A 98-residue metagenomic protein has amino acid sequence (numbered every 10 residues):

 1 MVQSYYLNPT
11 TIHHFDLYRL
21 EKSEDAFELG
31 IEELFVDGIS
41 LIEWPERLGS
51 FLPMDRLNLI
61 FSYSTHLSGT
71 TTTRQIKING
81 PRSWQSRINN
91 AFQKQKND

Functional and structural regions predicted by a protein language model:
Q3-W44: Conserved nucleotide-sensing/catalytic segment adjacent to the nucleotide-binding pocket in NTP-handling enzymes
E32-D98: Short phosphate-coordinating micro-motif centered on Lys-Gly-acidic
